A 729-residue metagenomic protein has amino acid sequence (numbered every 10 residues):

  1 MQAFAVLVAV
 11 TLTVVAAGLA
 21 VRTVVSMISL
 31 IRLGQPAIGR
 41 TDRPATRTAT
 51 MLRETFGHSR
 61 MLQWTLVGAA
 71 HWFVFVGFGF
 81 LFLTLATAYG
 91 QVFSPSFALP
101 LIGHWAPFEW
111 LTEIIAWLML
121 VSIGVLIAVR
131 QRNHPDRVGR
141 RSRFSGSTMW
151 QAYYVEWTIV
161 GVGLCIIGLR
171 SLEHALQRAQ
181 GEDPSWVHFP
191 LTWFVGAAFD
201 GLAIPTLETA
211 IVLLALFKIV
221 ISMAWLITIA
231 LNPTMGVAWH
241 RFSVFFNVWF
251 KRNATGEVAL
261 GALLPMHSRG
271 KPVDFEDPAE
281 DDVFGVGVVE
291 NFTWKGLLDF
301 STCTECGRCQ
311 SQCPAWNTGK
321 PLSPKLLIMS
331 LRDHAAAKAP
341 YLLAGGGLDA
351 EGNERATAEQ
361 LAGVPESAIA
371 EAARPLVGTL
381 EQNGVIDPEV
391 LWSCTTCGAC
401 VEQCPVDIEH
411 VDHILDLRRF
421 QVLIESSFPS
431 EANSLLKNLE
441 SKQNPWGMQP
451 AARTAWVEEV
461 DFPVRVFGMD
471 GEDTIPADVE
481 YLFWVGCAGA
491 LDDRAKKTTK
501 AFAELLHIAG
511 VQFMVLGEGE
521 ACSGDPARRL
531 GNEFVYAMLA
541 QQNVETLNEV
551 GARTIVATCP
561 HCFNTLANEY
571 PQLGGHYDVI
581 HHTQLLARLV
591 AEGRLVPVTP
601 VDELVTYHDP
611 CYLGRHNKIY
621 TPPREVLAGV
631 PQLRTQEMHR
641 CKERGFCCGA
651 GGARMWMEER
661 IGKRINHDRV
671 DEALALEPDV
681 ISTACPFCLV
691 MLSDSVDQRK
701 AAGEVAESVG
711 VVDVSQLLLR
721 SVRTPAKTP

Functional and structural regions predicted by a protein language model:
M1-V286, K325, M329, H334: Membrane-embedded alpha-helical bundles of multi-pass integral membrane proteins
Q2-R132, N291-F300, L322-L326, A335-G574 (+1 more regions): Iron-sulfur-cluster electron-transfer modules
R130-N133, R170, M235, V244-K251 (+11 more regions): Short, well-ordered loop/turn and helix-capping segments at boundaries between secondary-structure elements and domains
A197-I204, E208-A210, L260-V273, P278-D281 (+1 more regions): Iron-sulfur cluster-binding electron-transfer modules in prokaryotic oxidoreductases
I229, V283-G285, C303-G307, Q632-L633: Long hydrophobic segments that form regular secondary structure
G236-N247, A315-M329, L343, P405-F420 (+3 more regions): Composition- and surface-driven signal marking solvent-exposed, interaction-prone regions in large proteins
C303-C313, C400, C404: The canonical Cys-X-X-Cys-His
G319-A337, A344-D349, P623-P631, C641-R644: Active/binding-pocket-proximal capping segment
